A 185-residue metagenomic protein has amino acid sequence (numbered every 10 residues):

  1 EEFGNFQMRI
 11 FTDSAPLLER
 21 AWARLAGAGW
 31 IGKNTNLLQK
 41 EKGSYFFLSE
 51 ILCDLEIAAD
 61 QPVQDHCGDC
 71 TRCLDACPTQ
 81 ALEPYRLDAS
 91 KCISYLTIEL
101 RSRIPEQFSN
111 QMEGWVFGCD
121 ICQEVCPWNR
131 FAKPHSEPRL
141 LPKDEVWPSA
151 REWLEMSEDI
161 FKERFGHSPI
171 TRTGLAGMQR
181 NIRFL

Functional and structural regions predicted by a protein language model:
E1-E145: Catalytic cores of enzyme domains
N110-E113, P169-T173: Short, solvent-exposed segments of well-ordered alpha helices
K143-E158, E163, S168: Alpha-helical adaptor scaffolds
E163, T171-L185: Long, compositionally biased charged/polar accessory segments in the mid-to-C-terminal portions of proteins
